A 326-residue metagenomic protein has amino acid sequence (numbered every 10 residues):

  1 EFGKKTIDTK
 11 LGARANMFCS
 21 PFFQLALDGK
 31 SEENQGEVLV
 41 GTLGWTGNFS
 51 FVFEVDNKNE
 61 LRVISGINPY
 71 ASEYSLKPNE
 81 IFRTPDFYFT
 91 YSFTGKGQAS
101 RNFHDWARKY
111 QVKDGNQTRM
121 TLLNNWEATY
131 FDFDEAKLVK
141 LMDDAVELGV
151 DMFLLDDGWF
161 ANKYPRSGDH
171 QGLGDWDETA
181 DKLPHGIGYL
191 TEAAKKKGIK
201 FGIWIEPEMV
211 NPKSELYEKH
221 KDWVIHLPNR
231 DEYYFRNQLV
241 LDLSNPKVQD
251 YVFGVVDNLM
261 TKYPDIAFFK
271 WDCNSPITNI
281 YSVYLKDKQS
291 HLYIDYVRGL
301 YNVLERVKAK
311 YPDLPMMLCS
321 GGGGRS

Functional and structural regions predicted by a protein language model:
E1-W106: N-terminal accessory beta-strand-rich subdomains and adjacent acidic, glycine-rich linkers that precede catalytic cores
W45, E80, E127, W159 (+2 more regions): Short, flexible loop/turn elements at secondary-structure junctions
S75, R83, L122, M152-L154 (+3 more regions): Structured core elements
F103-T121: Long, charged amphipathic helices and adjacent flexible linkers at domain junctions
K113-Q117, A161, I225-E232: Flexible hinge/switch segments at interdomain interfaces of large molecular machines
G115-T121, G149-D151, K195-F201, D265-A267 (+1 more regions): Short, well-ordered coil/turn segments that N-cap beta-strands
N125, T129-E218, V224, K247-G254 (+1 more regions): Aromatic- and glycine-enriched glycan-recognition loops and surfaces that form the carbohydrate-binding subsites
T179-G186, E192-K196, E218-S326: Active-site neighborhood of glycoside hydrolase catalytic domains
